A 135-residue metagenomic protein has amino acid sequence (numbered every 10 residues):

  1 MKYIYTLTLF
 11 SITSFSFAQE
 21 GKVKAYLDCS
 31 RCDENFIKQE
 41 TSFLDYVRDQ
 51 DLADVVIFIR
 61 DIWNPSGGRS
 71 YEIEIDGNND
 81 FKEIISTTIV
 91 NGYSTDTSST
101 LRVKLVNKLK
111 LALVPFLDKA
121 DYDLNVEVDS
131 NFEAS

Functional and structural regions predicted by a protein language model:
M1-G21: Bacterial Sec-dependent N-terminal signal peptides
K2, Q50-D51, G67, N78-I84 (+1 more regions): Short helix C-cap/helix-to-loop transition motifs enriched in small/turn-promoting residues
Y3-Y5, Y26, Y46, Y71 (+2 more regions): Sequence-level detector for tyrosine residue identity
Q19-S66: Start-of-domain marker
V55-K104: Amphipathic beta-strand/beta-sheet edge segments enriched in Tyr/Trp
R102-S135: Pro/Ala/Gly-rich low-complexity, hydrophilic intrinsically disordered segments
